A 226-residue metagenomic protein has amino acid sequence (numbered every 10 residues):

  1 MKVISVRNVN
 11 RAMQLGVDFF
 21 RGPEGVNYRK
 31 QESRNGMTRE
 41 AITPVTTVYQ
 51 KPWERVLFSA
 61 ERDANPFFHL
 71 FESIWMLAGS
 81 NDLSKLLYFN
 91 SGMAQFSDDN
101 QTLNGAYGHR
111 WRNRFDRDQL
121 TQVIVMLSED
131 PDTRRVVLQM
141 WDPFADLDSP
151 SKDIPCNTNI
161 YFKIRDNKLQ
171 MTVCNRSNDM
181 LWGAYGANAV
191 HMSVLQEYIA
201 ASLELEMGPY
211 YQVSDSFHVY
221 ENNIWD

Functional and structural regions predicted by a protein language model:
M1-D226: Terminal, non-catalytic protein-protein interaction segments that mediate quaternary/complex assembly
